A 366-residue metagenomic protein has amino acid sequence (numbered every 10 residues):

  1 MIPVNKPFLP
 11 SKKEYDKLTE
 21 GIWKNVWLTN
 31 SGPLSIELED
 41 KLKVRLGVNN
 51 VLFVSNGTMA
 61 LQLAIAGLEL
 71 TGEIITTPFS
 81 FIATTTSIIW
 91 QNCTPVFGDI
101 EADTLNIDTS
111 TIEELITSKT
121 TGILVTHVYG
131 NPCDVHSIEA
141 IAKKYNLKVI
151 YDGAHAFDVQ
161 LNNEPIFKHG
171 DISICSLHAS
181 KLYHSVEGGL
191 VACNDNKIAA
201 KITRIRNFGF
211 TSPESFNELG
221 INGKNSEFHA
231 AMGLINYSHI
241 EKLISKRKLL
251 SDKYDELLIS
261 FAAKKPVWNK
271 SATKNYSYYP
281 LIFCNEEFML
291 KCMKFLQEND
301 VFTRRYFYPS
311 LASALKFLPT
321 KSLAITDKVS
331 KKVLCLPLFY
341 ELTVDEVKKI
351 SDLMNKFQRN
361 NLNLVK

Functional and structural regions predicted by a protein language model:
M1-L70, V125, K143, K331 (+2 more regions): Conserved PLP-binding active-site segment in aminotransferase class I/II-type PLP enzymes
P33-K41, R45-N49, S110, G122-T126 (+3 more regions): PLP-dependent aminotransferase class I/II
L52, I75, V96, V149-I150 (+3 more regions): Structural detector of well-ordered beta-strand residues that form the stable sheet scaffold of enzyme domains
F53, T76, F97, V191 (+1 more regions): Conserved SAM-binding loop
A60-I65, I88, G189, G233: Buried hydrophobic packing segments
A66-K144, K148-G153, Q160: PLP-dependent aminotransferase-like
Y151-S185, S212-N217: Conserved active-site segment immediately N-terminal to the catalytic lysine that forms the internal aldimine
K168-R204, E227: Active-site PLP attachment segment
